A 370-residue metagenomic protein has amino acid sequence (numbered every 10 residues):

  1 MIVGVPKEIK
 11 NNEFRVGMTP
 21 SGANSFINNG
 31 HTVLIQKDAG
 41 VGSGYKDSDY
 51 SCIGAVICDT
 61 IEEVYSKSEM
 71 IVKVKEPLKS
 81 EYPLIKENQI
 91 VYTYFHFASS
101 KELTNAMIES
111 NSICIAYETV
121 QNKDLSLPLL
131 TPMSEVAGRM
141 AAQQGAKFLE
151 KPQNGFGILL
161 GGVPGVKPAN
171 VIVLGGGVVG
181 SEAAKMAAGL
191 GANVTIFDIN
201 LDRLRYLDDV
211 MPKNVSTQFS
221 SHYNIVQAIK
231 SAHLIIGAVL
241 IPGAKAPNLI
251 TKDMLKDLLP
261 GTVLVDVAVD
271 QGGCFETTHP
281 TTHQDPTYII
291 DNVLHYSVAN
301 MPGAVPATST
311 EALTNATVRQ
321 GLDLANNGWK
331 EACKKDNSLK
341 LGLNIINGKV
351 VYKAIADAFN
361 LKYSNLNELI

Functional and structural regions predicted by a protein language model:
I2, E8, P77-A169, V298: Glycine/serine-rich phosphate-binding loop and adjoining beta1-alpha1 elements at the start of nucleotide-handling
I2-S110: An N-terminal-biased, well-structured beta-alpha scaffold segment characteristic of Rossmann-like dinucleotide-binding
P6, N29-G30, I53, S110-C114 (+11 more regions): Change "in soluble alpha/beta enzymes" to "in soluble alpha/beta proteins
P6-K7, N11-Y45, P152-L240, T287: Glycine-rich phosphate/diphosphate-binding loop of Rossmann-like nucleotide-binding domains
E69, K75-E76, F95-H96, S221 (+3 more regions): Short glycine-/small-residue-rich Rossmann-like dinucleotide-binding loops
E118-Q144, F148-L159, V269, C274-I370: Adenosine-phosphate binding glycine-rich loop
D209-D291: Rossmann-like adenosine-cofactor binding region
